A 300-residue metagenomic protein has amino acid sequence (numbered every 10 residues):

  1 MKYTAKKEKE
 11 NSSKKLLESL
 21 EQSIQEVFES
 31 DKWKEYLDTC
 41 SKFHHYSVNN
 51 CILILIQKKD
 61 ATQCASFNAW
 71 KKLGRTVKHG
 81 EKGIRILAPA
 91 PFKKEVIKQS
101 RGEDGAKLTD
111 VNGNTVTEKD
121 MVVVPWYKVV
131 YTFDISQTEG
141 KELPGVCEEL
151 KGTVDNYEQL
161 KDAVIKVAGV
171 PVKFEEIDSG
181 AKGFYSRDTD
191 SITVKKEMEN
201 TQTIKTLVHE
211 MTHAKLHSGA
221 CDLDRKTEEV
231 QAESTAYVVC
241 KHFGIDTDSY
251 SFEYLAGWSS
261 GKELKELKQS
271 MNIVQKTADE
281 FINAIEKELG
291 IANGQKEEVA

Functional and structural regions predicted by a protein language model:
M1-Q231, T235-A300: N-terminal accessory/interface modules of nucleic-acid-binding and processing proteins
